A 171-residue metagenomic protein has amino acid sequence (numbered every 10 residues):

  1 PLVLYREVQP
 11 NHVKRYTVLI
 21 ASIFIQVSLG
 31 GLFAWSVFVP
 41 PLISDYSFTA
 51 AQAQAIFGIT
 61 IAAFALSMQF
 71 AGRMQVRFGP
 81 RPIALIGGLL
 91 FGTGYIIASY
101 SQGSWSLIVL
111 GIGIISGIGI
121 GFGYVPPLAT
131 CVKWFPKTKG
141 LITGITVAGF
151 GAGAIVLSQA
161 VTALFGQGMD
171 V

Functional and structural regions predicted by a protein language model:
P1-V171: A structural feature recognizing the 12-helix transmembrane core of secondary solute carriers
